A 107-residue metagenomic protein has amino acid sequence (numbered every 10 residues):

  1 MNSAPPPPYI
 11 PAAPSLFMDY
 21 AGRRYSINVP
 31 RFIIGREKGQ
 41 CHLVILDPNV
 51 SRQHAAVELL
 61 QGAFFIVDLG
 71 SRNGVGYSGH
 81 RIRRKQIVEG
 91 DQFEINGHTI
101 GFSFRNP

Functional and structural regions predicted by a protein language model:
M1-P48, E58, H98, P107: Intrinsically disordered, low-complexity acidic Ser/Thr-rich regulatory segments
N28, V44, V67, G76 (+1 more regions): Short acidic, gly/pro-rich beta-turn/loop elements at beta-sheet edges and active-site/ligand-binding grooves
I34, Q53-V57, G62-V67, S71-V75 (+1 more regions): Short hydrophobic/aromatic patches on the structural cores and recognition surfaces of FHA
G70, G76-P107: C-terminal boundary/linker segments immediately following FHA domains
